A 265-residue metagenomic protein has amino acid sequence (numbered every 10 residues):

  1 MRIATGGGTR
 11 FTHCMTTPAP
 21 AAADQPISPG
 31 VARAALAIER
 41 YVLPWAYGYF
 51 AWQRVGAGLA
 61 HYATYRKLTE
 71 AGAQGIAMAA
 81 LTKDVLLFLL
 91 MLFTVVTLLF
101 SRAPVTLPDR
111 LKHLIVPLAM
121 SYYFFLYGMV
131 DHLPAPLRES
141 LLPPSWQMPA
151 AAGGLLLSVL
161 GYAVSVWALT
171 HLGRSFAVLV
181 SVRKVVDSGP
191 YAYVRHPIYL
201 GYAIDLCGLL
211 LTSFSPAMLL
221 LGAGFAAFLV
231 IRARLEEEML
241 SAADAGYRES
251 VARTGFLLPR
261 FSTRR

Functional and structural regions predicted by a protein language model:
M1-C14: N-terminal amphipathic/basic-hydrophobic helices that include classical n-h-c signal peptides and signal-anchor
G6, K184, S188, R234 (+1 more regions): A generic "functional-site adjacency" signal
F11-L179, G208-R265: Membrane-anchoring alpha-helices and their flanking helix-loop junctions
R183-G201: Solvent-exposed interhelical
G201-L209: Hydrophobic, membrane-inserted alpha-helices
